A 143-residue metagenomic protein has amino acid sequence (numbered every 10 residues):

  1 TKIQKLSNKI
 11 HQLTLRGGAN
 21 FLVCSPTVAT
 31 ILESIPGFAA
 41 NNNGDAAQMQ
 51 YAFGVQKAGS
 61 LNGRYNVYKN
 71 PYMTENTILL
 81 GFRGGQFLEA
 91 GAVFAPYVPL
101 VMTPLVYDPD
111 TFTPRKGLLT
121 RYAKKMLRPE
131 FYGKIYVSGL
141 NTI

Functional and structural regions predicted by a protein language model:
T1-Q12, R16, N20-F21, T27-I143: Sequence/fold signature of self-assembling virion shell proteins
